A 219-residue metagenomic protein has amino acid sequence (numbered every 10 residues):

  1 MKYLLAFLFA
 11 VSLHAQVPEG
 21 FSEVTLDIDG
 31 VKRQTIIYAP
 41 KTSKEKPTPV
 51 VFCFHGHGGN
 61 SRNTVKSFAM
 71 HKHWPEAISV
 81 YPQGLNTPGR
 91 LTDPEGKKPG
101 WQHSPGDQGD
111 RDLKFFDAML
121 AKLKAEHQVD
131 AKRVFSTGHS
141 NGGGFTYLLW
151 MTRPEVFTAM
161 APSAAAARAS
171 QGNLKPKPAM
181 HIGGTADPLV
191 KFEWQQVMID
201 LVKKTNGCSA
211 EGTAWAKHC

Functional and structural regions predicted by a protein language model:
Y3-S12: Sec-dependent N-terminal signal peptides
L13-V50, R62-F68, A77-I78, S104 (+6 more regions): A domain-start/cap signature at the N-terminus of enzymes
V51-C53, S79, A179: Hydrophobic beta-strand anchors of alpha/beta hydrolase catalytic cores
H57-K124: Active-site machinery of serine-nucleophile hydrolases
A169-P176: Conserved serine/cysteine hydrolase catalytic core
H181-G183, D187: Short beta-strand/loop motif that positions the catalytic acidic residue of the alpha/beta-hydrolase fold
L189-W194: Conserved alpha/beta-hydrolase "acid-adjacent" motif
